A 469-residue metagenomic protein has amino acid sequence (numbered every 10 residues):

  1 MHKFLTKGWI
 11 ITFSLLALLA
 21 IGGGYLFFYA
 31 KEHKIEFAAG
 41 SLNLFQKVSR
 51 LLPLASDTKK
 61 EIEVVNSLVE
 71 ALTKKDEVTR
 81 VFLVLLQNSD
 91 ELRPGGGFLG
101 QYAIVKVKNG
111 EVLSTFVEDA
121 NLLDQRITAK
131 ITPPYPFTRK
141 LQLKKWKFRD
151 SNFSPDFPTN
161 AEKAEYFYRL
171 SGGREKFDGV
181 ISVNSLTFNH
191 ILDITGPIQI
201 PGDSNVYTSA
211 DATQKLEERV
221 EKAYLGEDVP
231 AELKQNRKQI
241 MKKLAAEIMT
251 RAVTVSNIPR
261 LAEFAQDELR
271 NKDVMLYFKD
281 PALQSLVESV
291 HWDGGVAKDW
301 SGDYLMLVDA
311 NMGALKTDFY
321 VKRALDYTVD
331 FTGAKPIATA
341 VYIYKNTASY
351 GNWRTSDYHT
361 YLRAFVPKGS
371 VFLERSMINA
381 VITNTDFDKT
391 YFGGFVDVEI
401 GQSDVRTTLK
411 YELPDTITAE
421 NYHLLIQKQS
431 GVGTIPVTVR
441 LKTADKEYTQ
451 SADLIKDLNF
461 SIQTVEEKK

Functional and structural regions predicted by a protein language model:
H2-T438, T443-D445: Non-catalytic, solvent-exposed segments at the cell envelope interface
E399-V405, D453-Q463: Solvent-exposed, conformationally flexible loop/turn segments
D445-D453, S461-K468: Mature extracytoplasmic or otherwise solvent-exposed domains
